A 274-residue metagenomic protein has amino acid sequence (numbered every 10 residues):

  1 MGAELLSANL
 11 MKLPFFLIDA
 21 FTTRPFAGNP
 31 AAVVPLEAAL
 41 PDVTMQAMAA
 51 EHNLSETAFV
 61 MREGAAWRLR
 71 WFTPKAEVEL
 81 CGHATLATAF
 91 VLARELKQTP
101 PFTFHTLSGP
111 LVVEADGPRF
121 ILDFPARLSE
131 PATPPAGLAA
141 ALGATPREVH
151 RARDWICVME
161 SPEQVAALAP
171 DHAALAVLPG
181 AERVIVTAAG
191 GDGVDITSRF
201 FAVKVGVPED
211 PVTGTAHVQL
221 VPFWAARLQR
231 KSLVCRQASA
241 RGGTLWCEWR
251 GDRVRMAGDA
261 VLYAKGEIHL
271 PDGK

Functional and structural regions predicted by a protein language model:
L6-C81, T85-K274: Active-site proximal loop and beta-alpha junction motif in alpha/beta enzyme cores
